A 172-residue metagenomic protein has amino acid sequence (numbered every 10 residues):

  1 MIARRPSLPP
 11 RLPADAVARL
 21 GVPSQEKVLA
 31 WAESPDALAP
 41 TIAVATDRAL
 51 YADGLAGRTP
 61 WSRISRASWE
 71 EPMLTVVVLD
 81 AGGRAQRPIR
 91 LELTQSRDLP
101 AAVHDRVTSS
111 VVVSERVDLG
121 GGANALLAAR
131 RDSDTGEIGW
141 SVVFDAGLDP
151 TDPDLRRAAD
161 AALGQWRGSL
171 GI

Functional and structural regions predicted by a protein language model:
M1-I172: Eukaryotic intrinsically disordered, low-complexity regulatory linkers and tails enriched in Ser/Thr/Pro
